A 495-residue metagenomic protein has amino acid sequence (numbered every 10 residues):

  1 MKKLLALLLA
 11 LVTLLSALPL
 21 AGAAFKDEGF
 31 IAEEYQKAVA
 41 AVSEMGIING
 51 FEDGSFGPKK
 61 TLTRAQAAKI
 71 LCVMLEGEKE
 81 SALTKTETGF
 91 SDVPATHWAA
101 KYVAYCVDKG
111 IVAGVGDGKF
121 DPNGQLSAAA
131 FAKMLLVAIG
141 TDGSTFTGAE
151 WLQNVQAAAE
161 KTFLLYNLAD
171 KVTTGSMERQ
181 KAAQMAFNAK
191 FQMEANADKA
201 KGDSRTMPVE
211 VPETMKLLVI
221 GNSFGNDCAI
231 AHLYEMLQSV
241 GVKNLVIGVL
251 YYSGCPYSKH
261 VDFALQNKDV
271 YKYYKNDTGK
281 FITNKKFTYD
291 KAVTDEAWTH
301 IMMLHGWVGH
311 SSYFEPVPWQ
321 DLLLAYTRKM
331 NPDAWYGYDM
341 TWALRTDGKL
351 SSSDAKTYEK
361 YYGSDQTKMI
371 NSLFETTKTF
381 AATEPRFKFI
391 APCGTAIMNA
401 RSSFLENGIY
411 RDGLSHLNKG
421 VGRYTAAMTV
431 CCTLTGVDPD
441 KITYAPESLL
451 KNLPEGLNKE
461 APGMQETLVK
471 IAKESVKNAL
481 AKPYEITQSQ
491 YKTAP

Functional and structural regions predicted by a protein language model:
L4-Q36, N49-A100, K109-A129, L135-S176 (+1 more regions): Feature responds to low-complexity, polar/acidic, surface-exposed segments characteristic of secreted/exported proteins
Q36-A40, A65, K69, V73 (+16 more regions): Solvent-exposed, polar/charged alpha-helical surfaces in well-ordered, non-transmembrane soluble domains, broadly
E44-I47, C72-E80, A104-I111, L136-S144 (+11 more regions): Sec-exported extracytoplasmic/periplasmic mature domains
F120, A138, A189-K190, S223-D227 (+4 more regions): Solvent-exposed loop/turn segments at secondary-structure junctions within structured extracellular/periplasmic domains
E213, L414-P495: Conserved catalytic region of serine esterases and O-acyltransferases that act on ester linkages in lipids
K216-L218, I301: Conserved beta-strand elements of the Class I
D227-V317: Conserved SGNH/GDSL esterase-like catalytic core that processes O-acyl groups on lipids and polysaccharides
K286-G420, C432, K441: Alpha-helical cap/lid subdomain in secreted, periplasmic, or secretory-pathway luminal O-acyl-processing enzymes
